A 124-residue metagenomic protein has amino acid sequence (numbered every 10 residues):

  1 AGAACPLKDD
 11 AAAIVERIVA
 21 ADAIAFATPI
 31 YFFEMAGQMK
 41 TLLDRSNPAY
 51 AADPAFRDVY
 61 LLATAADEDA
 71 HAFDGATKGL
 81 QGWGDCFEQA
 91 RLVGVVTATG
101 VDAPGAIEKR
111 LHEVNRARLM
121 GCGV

Functional and structural regions predicted by a protein language model:
A1, C5: Short cysteine clusters
P6-E88: Helix-loop-strand module that forms the ligand-binding subsite of alpha/beta enzymes
D85-V124: Glycine-rich phosphate/pyrophosphate-binding loop and the adjoining helix
